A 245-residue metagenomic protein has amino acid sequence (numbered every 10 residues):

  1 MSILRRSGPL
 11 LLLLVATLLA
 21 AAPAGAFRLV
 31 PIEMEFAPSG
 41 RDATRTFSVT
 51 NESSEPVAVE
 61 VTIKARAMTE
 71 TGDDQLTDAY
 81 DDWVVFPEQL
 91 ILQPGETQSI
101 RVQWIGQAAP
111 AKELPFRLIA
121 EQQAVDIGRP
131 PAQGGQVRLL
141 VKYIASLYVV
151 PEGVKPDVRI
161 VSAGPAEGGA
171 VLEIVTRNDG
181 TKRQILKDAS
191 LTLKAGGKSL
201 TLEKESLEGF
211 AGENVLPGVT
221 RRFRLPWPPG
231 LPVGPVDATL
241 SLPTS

Functional and structural regions predicted by a protein language model:
M1-L12: Bacterial N-terminal signal peptides that target proteins for export
A16, A21-P23: N-terminal signal peptide c-region/cleavage motif recognized by signal peptidases
G25-S53, Q89, D157-D179: Beta-sheet-dominated interaction scaffolds and their linkers
S48, A58-T62, S99-R101, P115-I119 (+1 more regions): Soluble periplasmic/extracytoplasmic beta-strand elements of cell-envelope proteins
V49, W104, A120, T176-N178 (+1 more regions): Hydrophobic beta-strand positions in extracellular immunoglobulin-like domains
S54-D78, T181-L200, L242-T244: Short acidic, flexible loop segments centered on an aromatic residue
Q75-A108, S199-L231: Intrinsically disordered, low-complexity Pro/Gly/Ser/Thr-rich segments with frequent PxxP/GP/PP motifs and embedded
I105-V149, V154, G230-S245: Terminal connector regions
